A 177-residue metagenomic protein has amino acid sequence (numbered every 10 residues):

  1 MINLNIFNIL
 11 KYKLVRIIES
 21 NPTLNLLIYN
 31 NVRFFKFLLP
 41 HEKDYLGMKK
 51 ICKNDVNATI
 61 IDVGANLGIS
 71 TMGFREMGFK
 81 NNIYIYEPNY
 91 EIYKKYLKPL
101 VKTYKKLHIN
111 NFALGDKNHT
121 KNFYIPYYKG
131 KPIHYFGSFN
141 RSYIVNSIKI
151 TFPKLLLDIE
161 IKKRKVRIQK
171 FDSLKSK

Functional and structural regions predicted by a protein language model:
I2-K177: Phosphate/nucleotide-binding beta-alpha loop and adjacent structural elements of enzyme active sites
